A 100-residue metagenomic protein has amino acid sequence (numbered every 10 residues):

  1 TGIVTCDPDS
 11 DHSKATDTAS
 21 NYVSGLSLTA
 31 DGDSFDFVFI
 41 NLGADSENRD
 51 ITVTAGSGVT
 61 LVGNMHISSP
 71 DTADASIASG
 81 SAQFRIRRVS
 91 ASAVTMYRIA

Functional and structural regions predicted by a protein language model:
T1-H66, D74-S76, R88-A100: Exposed extracellular interaction/assembly regions and N-terminal maturation sites
S81-I86: Short tryptophan-centered beta-strand motifs in secreted/extracellular beta-sheet-rich domains of glycan-recognition
